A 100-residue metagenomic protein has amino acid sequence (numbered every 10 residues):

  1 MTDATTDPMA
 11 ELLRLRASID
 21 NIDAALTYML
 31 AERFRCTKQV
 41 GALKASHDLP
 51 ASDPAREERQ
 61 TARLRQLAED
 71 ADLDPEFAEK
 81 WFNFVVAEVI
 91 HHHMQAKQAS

Functional and structural regions predicted by a protein language model:
M1-S100: Domain-level signature for soluble enzymes in the chorismate/prephenate branch of the shikimate pathway
